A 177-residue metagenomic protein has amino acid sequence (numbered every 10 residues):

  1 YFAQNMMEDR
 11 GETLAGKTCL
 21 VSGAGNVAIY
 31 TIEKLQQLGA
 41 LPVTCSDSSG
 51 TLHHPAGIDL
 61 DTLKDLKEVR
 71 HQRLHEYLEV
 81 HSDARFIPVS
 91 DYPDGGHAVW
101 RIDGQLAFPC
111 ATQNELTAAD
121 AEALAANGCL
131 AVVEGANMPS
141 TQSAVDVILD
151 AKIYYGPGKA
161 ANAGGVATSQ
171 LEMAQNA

Functional and structural regions predicted by a protein language model:
Y1-D103: Glycine-rich phosphate/diphosphate-binding loop of Rossmann-like nucleotide-binding domains
Q4, Q36-Q37, Q72, Q105 (+4 more regions): Residue-identity detector for glutamine
S90-V99, F108, Q113, G128: Generic secretory/membrane-interface signal
Q105-L106, A131: Short, Asp-centered acidic motifs that coordinate Mg2+ and/or phosphate in catalytic or ligand-binding sites
A111-N176: Rossmann-fold NAD(P)-binding glycine/threonine-rich loop
